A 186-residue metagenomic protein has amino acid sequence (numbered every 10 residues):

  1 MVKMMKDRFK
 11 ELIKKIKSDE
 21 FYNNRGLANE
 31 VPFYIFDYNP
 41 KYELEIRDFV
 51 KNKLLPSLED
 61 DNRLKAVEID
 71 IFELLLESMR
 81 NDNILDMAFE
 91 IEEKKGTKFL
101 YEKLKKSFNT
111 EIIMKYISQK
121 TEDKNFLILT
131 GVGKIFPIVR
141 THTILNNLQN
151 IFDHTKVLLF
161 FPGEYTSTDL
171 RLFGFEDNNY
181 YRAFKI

Functional and structural regions predicted by a protein language model:
V2-L58: Glycine-rich P-loop/Walker A and Walker A-like loops and their local beta1-loop-alpha1 context in P-loop NTPases
S18-D19, N109-T121: A short, acidic, amphipathic alpha-helical segment used as a generic capping/interface helix at domain edges
P32-I35, F126, K156-L158: Residue-level preference for the first positions of well-ordered beta-strands
K41-E45, L74-L76, K103-T110, G133-P137 (+1 more regions): Short acidic, S/G/P-rich loop/turn micro-motifs used as interaction or catalytic elements
L44-V50, E77-N81, P137-H142, T168-L172: A short acidic (Asp/Glu
A66-M114: Long, charge-dense
D123-I138: Conserved P-loop NTPase "ATPase switch" module shared by AAA+ and STAND
R140-I186: Glycine-rich, aromatic-bearing surface loops/beta-hairpins
